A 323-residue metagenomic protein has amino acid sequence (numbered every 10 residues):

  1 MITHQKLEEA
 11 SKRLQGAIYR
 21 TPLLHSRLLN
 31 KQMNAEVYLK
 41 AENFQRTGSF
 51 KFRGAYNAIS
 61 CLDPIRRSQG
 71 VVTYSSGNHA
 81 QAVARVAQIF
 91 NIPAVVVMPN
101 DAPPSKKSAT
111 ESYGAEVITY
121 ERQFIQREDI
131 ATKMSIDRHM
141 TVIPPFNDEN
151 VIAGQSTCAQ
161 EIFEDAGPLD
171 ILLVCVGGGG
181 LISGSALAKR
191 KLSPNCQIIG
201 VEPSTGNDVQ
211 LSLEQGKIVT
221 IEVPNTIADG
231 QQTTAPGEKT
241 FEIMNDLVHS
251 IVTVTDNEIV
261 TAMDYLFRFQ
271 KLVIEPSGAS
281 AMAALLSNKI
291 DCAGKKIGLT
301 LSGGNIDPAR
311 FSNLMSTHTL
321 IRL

Functional and structural regions predicted by a protein language model:
M1-L323: PLP-dependent amino-acid enzyme catalytic core
